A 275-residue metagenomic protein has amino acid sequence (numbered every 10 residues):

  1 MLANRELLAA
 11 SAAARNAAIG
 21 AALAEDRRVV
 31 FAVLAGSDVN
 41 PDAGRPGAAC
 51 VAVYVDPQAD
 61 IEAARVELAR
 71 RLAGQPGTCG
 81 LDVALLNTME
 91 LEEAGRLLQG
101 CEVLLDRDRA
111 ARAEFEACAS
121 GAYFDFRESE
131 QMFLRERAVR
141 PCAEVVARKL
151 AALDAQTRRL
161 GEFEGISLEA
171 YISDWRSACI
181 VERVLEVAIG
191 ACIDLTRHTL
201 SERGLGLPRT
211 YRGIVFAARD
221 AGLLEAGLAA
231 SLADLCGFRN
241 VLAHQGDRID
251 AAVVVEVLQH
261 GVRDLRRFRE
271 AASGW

Functional and structural regions predicted by a protein language model:
M1-F31, V39-R45, D56-V145, V184-V187: Catalytic core of pol beta-like nucleotidyltransferases
A18-I19, A24, D38, R70 (+4 more regions): Generic hydrophobic alpha-helical membrane-segment signal
R28, V51, R112, S120-Y123 (+5 more regions): Generic intrinsically disordered, low-complexity segments enriched for polar/acidic and small residues
V51-A84, R197-A221: Helix-adjacent hinge/juxtasegments
R137-W275: Solvent-exposed interaction patches of small proteins and small membrane subunits
